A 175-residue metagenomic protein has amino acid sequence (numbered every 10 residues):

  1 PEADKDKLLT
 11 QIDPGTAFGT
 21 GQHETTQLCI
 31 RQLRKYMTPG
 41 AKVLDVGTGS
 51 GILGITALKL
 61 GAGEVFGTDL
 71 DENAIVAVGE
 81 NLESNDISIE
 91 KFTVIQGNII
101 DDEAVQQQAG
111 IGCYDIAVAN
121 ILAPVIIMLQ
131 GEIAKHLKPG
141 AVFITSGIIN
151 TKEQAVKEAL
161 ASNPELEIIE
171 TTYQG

Functional and structural regions predicted by a protein language model:
P1-G19: Non-catalytic substrate-recognition/targeting regions of SAM-dependent transferases
E2-K5, G49-G54, I126-L129: Short hydrophobic/aromatic-rich motifs at helix boundaries and adjacent loops
Q11, G19, V46, T68 (+2 more regions): Active-site-adjacent beta-strand anchor residues
T16, T20-I99: Conserved SAM/SAH cofactor-binding pocket of Class I
L70-G175: S-adenosylmethionine
